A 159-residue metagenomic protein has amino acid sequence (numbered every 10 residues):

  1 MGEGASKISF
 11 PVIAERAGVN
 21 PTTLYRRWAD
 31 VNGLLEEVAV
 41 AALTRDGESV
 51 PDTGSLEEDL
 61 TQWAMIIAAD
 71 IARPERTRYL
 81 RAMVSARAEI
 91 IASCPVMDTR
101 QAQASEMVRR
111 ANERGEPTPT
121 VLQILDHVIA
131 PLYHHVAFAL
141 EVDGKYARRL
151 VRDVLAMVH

Functional and structural regions predicted by a protein language model:
M1, I13, V38-A39, A104: Generic hydrophobic, amphipathic alpha-helix propensity
G2-G33: Helix-turn-helix
F10, A39-G47: Short, basic, alpha-helical segments at the C-terminal edge of helix-turn-helix-like DNA-binding modules
D30-L35, T44, L60: Short amphipathic alpha-helical segment with a characteristic S/N-K-E followed by hydrophobic residues
G33-A39, I71-I91, D126: Amphipathic alpha-helical segments used for helix-helix packing
G47-T77: Hydrophobic alpha-helical connector segments
A88-R114, L122, K145: Amphipathic alpha-helical packing segments from all-alpha helical-bundle domains
P117-F138, V142-A156: Hydrophobic alpha-helical segments that form the core of small-molecule binding pockets and/or dimer interfaces
